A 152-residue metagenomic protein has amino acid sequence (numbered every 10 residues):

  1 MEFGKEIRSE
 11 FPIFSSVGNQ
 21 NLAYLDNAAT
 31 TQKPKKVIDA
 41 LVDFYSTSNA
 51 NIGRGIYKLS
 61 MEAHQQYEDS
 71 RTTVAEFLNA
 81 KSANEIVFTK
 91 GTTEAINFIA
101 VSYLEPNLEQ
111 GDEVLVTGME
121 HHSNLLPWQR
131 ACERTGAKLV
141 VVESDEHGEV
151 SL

Functional and structural regions predicted by a protein language model:
M1-L152: Pyridoxal 5′-phosphate
